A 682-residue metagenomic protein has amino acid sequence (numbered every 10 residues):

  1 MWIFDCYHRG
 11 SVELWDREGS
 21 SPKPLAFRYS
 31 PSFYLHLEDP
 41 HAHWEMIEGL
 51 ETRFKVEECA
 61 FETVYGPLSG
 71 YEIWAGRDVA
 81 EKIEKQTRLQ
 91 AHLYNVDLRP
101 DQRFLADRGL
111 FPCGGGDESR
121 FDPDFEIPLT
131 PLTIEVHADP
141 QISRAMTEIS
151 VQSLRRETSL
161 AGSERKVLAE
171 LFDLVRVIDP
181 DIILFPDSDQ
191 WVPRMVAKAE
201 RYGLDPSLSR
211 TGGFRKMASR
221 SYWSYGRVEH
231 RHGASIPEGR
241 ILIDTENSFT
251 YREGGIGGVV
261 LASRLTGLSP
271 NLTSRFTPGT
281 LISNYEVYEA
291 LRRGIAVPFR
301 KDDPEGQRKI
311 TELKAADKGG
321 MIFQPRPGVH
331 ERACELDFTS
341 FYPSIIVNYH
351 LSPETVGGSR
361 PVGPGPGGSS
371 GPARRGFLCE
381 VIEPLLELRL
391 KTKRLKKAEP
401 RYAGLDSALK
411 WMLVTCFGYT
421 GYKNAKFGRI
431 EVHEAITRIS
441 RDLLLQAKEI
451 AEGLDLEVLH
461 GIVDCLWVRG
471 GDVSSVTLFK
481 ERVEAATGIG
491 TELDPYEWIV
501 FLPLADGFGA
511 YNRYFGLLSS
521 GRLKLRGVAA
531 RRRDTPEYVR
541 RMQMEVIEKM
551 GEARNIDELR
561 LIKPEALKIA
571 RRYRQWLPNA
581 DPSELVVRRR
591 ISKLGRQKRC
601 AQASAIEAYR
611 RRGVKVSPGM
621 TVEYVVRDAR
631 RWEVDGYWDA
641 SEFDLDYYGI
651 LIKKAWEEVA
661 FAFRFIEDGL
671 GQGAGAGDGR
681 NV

Functional and structural regions predicted by a protein language model:
M1-D179, E200-S207, S248, G255-G257 (+6 more regions): DnaQ-like (DEDDh/DEDDy) 3′-5′ exonuclease domain used for proofreading and 3′-end trimming on nucleic acids
E13-W15, D187, A403-Y422: Core structural elements
T133, I182-D187, I241-D244, E335 (+2 more regions): A structural signal for short, well-ordered beta-strand segments and their strand-loop junctions that often border
S143-A145, D187-S188, V192-A199, I345-I346 (+2 more regions): A short acidic (Asp/Glu
V151-R156, Y419-R438: Gly-rich Lys/Arg/Thr-decorated short loops/hinges at beta-loop-alpha junctions or inter-strand turns that position
L154, I182-F276, M412, V432-E434: Metal-dependent phosphoesterase core characteristic of DEDDh/y 3'-5' exonuclease domains
L268-P353, G357, R401, L405 (+3 more regions): DNA-dependent DNA polymerase catalytic subunits
I382-K396, L409: Non-transmembrane amphipathic alpha-helical segments
